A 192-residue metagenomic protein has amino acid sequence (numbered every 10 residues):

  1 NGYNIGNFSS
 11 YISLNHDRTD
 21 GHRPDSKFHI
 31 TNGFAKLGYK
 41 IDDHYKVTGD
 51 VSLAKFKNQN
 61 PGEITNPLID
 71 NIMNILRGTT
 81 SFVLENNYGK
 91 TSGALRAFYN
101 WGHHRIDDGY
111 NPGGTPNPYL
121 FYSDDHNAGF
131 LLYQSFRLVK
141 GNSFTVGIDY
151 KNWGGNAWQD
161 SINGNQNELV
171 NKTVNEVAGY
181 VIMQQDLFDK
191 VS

Functional and structural regions predicted by a protein language model:
N1-Y3, A35-Y39, T80-N86, F130-F136 (+1 more regions): Residues on the lipid-exposed face of transmembrane beta-strands in outer-membrane beta-barrel proteins
G2-T19, S52, G93-N111, S143-W158 (+1 more regions): Surface-exposed extracellular loop regions of Gram-negative outer-membrane beta-barrel proteins
T19-I30, K40, H44-N127: Flexible loop and strand-edge segments within Gram-negative outer membrane beta-barrel domains
D25, E168-N171: Alpha-helix capping and helix-loop boundary segments enriched in small/acidic/polar residues
I30-N32, I75-T79, D125-Y133, V174-Y180 (+1 more regions): Transmembrane beta-barrel architecture of outer-membrane proteins
I162: Gly/His-enriched, cation/cofactor- and phosphate-binding structural elements
